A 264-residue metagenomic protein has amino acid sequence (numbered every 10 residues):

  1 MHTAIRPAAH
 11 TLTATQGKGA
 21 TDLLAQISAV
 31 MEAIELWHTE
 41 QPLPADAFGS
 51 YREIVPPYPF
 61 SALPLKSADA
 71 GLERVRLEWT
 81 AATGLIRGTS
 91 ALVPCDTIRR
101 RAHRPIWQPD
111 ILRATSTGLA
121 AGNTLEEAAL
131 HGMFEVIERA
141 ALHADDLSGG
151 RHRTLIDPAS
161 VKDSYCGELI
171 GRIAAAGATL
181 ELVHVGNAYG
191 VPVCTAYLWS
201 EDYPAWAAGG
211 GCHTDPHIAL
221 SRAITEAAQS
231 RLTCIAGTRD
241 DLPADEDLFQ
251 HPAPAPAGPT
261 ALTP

Functional and structural regions predicted by a protein language model:
M1-P264: Helix-biased "structured C-terminal domain" signature
